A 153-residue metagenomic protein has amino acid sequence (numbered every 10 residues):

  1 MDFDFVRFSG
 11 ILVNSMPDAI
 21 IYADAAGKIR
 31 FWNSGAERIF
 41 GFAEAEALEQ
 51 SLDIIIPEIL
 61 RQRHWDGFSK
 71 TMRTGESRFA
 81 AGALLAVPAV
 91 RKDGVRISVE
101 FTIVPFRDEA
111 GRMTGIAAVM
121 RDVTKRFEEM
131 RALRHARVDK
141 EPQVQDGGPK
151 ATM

Functional and structural regions predicted by a protein language model:
D2-F31, G35, A80-A81: Sensory modules in modular signal-transduction proteins
F3-R7, F127-G147, T152-M153: Sensory-domain boundary/capping and coupling elements
S34-A47, E109: PAS/PAS-like sensory domain cap-loop motif
E44, I56-V99, R107: PAS/LOV-family and closely related PAS-like sensory domains
F101-I103, M120: Sensory-domain boundary capping and coupling elements
R107-A110, F127-E128: Charged alpha-helical signal-transmission linkers that cap and connect PAS-family sensory domains
R112-D122: PAS-family sensory domains
